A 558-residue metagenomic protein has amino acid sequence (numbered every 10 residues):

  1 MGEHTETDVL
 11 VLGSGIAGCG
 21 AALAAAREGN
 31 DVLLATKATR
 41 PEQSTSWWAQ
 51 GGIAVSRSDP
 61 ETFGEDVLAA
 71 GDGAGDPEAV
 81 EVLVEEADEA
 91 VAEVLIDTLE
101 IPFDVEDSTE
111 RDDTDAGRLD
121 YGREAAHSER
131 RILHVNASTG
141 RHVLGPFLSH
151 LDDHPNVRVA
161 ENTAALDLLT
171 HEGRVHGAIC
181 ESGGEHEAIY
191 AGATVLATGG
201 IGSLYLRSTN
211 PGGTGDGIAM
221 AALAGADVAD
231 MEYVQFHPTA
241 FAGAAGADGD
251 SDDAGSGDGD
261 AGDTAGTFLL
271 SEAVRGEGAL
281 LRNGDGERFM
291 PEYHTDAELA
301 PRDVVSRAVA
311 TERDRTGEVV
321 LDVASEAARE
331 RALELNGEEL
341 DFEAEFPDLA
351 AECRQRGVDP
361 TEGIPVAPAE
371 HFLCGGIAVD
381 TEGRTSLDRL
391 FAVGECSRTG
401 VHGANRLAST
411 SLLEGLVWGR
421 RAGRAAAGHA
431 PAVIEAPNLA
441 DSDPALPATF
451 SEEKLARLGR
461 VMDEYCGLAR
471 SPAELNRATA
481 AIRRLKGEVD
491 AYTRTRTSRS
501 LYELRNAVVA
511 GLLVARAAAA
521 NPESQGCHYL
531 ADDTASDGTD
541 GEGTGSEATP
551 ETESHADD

Functional and structural regions predicted by a protein language model:
E3-T7, S182-A193, T385-R389: Core beta-strand elements of the Rossmann-like FAD/NAD(P) dinucleotide-binding domain in flavoenzyme oxidoreductases
T7-L34: N-terminal Rossmann-like FAD-binding beta1-loop-alpha1 element of flavoenzymes
L10-L12, A165, A188-G199: Short hydrophobic core segments
A26-A49: Glycine-rich FAD pyrophosphate-binding loop
P41, E93, P102-Y121, F372 (+3 more regions): Glycine- and aromatic-enriched mobile tails/lids
A54-V84: Glycine-rich active-site loop/strand segments that organize a redox cofactor
E100-E185, A240-A242, L281-R282: Conserved redox-cofactor binding core of oxidoreductases
A226-D359: An anion/pyrophosphate-binding glycine-rich loop and adjacent beta-alpha core in soluble alpha-beta enzymes
